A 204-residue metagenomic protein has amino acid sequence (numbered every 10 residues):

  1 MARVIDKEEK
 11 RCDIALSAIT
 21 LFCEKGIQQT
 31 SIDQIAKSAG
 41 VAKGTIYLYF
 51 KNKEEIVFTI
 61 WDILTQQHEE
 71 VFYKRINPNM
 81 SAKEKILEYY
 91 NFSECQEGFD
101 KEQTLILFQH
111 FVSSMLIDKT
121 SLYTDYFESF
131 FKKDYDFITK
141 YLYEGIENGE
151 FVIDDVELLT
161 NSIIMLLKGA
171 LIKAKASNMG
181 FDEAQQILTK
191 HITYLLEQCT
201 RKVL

Functional and structural regions predicted by a protein language model:
M1-K25, Q29-V41, E55: Basic, helix-initiating cap at the start of DNA-binding domains
E8-L16, Q28-Q29, Y49-Y73, L87 (+2 more regions): An amphipathic alpha-helix adjacent to DNA-recognition modules
E24-I27, L48, N77, N148: Helix-turn-helix/winged-helix DNA-binding modules
G40-F50: Short hydrophobic/aromatic patch on the recognition helix
T59, Y73-Q103, L159-I163, Q185-T189 (+1 more regions): Hydrophobic alpha-helical connector segments
E69, K74, K119-N148, E157-N161 (+1 more regions): Amphipathic alpha-helical packing segments from all-alpha helical-bundle domains
K85, G98-L122, I172: Amphipathic alpha-helical segments used for helix-helix packing
C95-F99, K140, E144, T160-D182 (+1 more regions): Amphipathic C-terminal alpha-helical segment
